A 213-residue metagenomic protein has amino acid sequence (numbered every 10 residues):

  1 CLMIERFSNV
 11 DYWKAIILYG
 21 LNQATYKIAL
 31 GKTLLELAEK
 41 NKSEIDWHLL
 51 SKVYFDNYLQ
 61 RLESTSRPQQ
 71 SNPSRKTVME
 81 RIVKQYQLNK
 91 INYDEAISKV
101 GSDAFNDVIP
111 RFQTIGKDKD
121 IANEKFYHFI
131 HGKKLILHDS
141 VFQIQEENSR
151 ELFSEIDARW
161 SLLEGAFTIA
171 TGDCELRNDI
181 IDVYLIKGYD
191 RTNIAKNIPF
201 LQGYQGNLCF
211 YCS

Functional and structural regions predicted by a protein language model:
C1-L2, F200: Short intrinsically disordered, low-complexity coil segments enriched in acidic
L2-N193: Mixed-charge, low-complexity interaction segments
N193-S213: Short cysteine-rich loop/turn motifs with clustered Cys
